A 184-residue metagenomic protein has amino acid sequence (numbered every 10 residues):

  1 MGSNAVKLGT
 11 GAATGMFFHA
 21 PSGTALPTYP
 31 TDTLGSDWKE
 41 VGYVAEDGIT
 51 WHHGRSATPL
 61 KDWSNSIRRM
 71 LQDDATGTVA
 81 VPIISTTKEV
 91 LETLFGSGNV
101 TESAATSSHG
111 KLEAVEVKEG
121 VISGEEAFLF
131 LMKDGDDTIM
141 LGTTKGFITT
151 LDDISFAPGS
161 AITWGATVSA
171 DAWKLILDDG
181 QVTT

Functional and structural regions predicted by a protein language model:
M1-G42: Polar/acidic, low-complexity leader/linker segments enriched in S/T/G and N/D
Y29-S36, D62-N65, R69, A104-V115 (+2 more regions): Surface-exposed ligand/attachment interfaces on beta-rich extracellular proteins
P30-T31, G42-Y43, T50-G54, I139-F147: Short amphipathic beta-strand/extended segments with alternating polar/hydrophobic composition
H52-A80: Short, solvent-exposed beta-alpha or beta-beta edge segments that form flexible loop/patches at the rim of ligand
S66-R69, L129-F130, I154-F156: Beta-strand-rich interaction surfaces with strong enrichment in secreted/lumenal proteins
R69-L91, G159-L175: Oligomerization/assembly interface segments of phage tail-like spikes and tubes
E89-V90, L94-D137: Short helix-loop boundary/capping segments
G135-T184: Mixed-charge, glycine-accented linear interaction segment located at domain edges/termini
